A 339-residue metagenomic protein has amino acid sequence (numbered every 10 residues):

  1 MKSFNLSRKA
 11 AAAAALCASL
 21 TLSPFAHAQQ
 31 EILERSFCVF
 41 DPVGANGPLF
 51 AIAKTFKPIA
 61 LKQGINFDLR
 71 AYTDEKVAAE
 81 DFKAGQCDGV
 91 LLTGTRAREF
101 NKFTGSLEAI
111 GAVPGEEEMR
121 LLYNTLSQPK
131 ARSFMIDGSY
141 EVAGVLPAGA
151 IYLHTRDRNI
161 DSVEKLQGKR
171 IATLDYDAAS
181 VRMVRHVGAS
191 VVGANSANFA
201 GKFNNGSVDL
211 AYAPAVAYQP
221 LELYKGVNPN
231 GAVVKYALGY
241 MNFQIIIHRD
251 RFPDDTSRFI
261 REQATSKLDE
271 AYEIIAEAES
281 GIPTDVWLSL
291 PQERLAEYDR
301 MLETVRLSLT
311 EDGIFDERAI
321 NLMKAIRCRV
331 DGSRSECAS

Functional and structural regions predicted by a protein language model:
K2-A14: Bacterial N-terminal signal peptides that target proteins for export
L22-A28: Sec/Tat signal peptide C-region and signal peptidase I cleavage site
Q30-I151, K225, V233-G239: Short, glycine-/small- and polar/acidic-enriched structural segments that line small-molecule recognition paths
E31-Q63, E141-N205: Bilobed "Venus flytrap"/periplasmic-binding protein-like clamshell domains and structurally analogous long
F82-L92, A189-S190, N205-P214: Alpha-to-beta junction loops
T93-H186, A237-A338: Contiguous mixed-secondary-structure segments that line small-molecule binding/active-site clefts of soluble domains
F100-F103, K202-S207, L221-L223, Q244: Short, charged, surface-exposed secondary-structure boundary motifs
P220-Y236, I245-I247: A beta-strand-loop signature enriched in Asp, Gly, Thr, and Trp that corresponds to the sialidase/neuraminidase Asp-box
